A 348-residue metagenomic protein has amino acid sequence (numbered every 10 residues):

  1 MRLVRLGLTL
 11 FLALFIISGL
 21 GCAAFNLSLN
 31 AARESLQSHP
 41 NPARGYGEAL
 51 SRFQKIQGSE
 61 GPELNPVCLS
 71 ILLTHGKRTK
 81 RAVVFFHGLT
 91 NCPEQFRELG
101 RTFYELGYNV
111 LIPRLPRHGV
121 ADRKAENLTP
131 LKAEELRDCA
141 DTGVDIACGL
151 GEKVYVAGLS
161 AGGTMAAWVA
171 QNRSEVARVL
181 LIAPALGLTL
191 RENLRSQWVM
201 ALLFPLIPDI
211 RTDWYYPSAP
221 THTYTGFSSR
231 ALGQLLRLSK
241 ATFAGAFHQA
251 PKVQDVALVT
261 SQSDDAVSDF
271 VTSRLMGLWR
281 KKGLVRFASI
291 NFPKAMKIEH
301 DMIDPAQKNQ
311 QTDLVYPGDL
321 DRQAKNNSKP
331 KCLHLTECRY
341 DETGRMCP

Functional and structural regions predicted by a protein language model:
M1-I16: N-terminal Sec-pathway targeting helices
G21, L73-K77, T223-E299, D304-P348: Serine-hydrolase catalytic core
L64-H118: Short, surface-exposed "cap/lid" segments of acyl-processing enzymes
A121-L150, Y155: Catalytic nucleophile-loop/oxyanion-hole region of alpha/beta-hydrolase and closely related hydrolase-like folds
A157-G162, A166: Gly/Ala-rich beta-loop-alpha elbow adjacent to hydrolase catalytic centers
L180-R191: Active-site nucleophile loop of the alpha/beta-hydrolase fold
E192-Y215: A catalytic-pocket lid/entrance helix-loop region that shapes and gates access to the active site across common
